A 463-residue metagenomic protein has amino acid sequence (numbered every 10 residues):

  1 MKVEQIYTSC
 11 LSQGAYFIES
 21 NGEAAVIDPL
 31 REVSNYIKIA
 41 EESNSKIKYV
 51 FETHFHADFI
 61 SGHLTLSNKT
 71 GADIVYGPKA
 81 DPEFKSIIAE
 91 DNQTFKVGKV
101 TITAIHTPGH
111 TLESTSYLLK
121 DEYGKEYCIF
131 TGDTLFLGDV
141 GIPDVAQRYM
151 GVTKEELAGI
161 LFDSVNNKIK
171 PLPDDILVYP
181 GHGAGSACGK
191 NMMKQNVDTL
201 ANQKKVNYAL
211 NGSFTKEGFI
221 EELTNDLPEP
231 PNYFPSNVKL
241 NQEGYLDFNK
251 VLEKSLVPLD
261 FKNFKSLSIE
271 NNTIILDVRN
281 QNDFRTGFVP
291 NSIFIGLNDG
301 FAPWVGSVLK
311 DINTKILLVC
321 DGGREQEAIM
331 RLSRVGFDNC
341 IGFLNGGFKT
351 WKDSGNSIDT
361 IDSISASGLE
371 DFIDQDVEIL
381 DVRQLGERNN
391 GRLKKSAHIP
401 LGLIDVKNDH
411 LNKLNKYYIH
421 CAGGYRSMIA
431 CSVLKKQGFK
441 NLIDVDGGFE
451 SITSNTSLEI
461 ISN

Functional and structural regions predicted by a protein language model:
M1-K46, Y117-G132, G138: Conserved beta-strand hairpin/beta-sheet module of binuclear metal-dependent hydrolase folds, prominently
I18, D28, H54, L66 (+8 more regions): Divalent metal-coordination and catalytic microenvironments
V26-I27, I47-H56, I74-K79, H106-G109 (+4 more regions): Active-site neighborhood of phospho(di)ester-bond hydrolases with catalytic His/Asp-centered motifs
P29-L30, F55, K79, T111 (+6 more regions): Active-site metal-binding loops of divalent metal-dependent hydrolases
V33-V75: Active-site metal-binding motif and surrounding structural segment of the metallo-beta-lactamase
T111-P230: Metallo-beta-lactamase
I142-D144, E155, N202-K239, E243-E253 (+2 more regions): Rhodanese-like catalytic fold shared by cysteine-dependent sulfurtransferases and DSP/PTP-type phosphatases
Y179-G185, K190-N191, S236-V238, D277-N280 (+1 more regions): Short, well-ordered beta-to-alpha junction loops that form the rim of enzyme active sites and present histidine/acidic
